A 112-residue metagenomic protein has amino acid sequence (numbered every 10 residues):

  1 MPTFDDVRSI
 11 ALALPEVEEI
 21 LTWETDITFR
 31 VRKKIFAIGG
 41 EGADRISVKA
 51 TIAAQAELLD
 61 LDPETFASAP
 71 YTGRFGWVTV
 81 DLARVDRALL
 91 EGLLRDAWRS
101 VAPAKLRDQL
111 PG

Functional and structural regions predicted by a protein language model:
M1-G112: Charge-dense, helix-prone N-terminal extensions
